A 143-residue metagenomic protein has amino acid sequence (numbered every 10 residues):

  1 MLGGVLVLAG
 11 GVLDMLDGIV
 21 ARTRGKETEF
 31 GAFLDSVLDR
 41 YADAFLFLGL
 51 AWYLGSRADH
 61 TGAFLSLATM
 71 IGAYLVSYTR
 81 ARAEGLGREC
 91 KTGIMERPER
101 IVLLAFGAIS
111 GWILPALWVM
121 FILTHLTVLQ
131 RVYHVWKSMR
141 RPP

Functional and structural regions predicted by a protein language model:
M1-F30, H60-I71, I113-L123: Membrane-embedded alpha-helical segments that form the functional core of polytopic membrane enzymes, especially those
F30-S36: Membrane-interface alpha-helices at helix entry/exit sites of multi-pass transporters
S36, R40-P143: A feature for the membrane-embedded catalytic helix bundles of lipid/isoprenoid biosynthetic enzymes
